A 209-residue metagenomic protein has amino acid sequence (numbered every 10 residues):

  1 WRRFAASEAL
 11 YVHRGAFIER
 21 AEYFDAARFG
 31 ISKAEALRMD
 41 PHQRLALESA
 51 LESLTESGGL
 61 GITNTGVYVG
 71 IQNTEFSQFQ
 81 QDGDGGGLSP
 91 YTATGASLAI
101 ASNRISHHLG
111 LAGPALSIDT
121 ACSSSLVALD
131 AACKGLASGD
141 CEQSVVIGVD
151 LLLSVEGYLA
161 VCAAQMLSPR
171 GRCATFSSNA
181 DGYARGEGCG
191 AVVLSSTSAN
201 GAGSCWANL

Functional and structural regions predicted by a protein language model:
W1-L209: Condensing-enzyme catalytic core of the thiolase-fold
